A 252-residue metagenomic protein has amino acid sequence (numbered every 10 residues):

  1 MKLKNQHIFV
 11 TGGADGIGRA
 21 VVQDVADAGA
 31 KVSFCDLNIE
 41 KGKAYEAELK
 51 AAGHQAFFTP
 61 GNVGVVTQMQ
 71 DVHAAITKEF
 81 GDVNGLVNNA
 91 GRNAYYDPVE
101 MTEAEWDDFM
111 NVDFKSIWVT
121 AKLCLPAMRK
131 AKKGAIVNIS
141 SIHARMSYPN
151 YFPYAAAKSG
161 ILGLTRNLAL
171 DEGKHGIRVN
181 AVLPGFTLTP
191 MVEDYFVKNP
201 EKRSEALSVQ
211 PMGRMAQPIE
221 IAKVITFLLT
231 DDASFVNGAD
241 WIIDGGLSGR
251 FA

Functional and structural regions predicted by a protein language model:
H7, A14-D15: Conserved glycine-rich cofactor-binding loop
V87, G173, R178, V236-G238: Short, small/polar-rich loop/turn modules that mediate ligand/substrate recognition or access, typified
D97-M110, A206: Substrate-binding pocket helix/loop in short-chain dehydrogenase/reductase
A121, A157, T165: Active-site helix of classical SDR
P126, L170-K174, S234: Alpha-helical segment proximal to the catalytic Tyr-Lys
S141: Residue(s) in the substrate-gating loop at a strand-loop-helix junction that position the organic substrate next
M146, T226, N237-A252: Short C-terminal tail/terminal secondary-structure segment of NAD(P)H-dependent dehydrogenase/reductase domains
